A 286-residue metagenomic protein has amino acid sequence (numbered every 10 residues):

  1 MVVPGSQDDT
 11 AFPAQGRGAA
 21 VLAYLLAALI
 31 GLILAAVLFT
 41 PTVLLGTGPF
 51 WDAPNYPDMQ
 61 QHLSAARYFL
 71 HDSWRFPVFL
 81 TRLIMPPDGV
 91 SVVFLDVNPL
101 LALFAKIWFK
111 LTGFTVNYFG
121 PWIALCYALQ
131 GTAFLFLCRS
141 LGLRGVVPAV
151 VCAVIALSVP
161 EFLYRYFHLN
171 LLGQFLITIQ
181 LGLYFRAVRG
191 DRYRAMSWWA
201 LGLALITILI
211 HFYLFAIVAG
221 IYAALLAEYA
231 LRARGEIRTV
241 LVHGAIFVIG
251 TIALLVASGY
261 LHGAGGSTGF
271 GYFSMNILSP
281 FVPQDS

Functional and structural regions predicted by a protein language model:
M1-L45, V242-I246: Start-transfer (signal-anchor) and selected internal transmembrane alpha helices of multi-pass inner/ER membrane
A19, A23, K110-W122, R144-C152: Membrane-interface starts of transmembrane alpha-helices
I30-L38, V159, T207, G250-L255: Alpha-helical transmembrane segments of multipass membrane proteins
L34-L129, S158-V159, L163, H168-G173 (+1 more regions): Membrane-interface coil-to-helix junctions
A35, F39, L70, A105 (+7 more regions): Membrane-water interface at transmembrane helix exits
I123-L141, G145-A230, H243-F247: Membrane-embedded helix bundles of polyisoprenyl
R232-V242: Membrane-interface helix-loop-helix junctions at transmembrane boundaries of multi-pass membrane enzymes, predominantly
G250-S286: Periplasmic/ER-lumenal interhelical loops and adjacent helix-loop junctions in multi-pass membrane proteins
